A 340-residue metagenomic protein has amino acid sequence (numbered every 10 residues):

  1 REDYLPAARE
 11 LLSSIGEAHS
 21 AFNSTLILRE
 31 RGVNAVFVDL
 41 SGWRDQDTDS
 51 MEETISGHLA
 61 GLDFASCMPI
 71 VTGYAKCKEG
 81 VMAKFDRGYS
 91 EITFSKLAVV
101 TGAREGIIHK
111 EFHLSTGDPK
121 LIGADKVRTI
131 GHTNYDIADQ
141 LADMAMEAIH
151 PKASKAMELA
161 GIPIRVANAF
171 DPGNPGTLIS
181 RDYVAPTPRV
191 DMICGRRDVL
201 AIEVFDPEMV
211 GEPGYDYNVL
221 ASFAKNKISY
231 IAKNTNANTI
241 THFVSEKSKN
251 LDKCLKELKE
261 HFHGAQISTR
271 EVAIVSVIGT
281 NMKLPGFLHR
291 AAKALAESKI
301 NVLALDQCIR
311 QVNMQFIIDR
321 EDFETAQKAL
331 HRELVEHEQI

Functional and structural regions predicted by a protein language model:
R1-I149, S154, I317-D319, E338: Nucleotide/pyrophosphate-binding catalytic subdomain
L11-S14, N23-E30, K96-V100, I137-Q140 (+13 more regions): Alpha-helical scaffold segments in soluble metabolic enzymes
V33, A103-R104, I162, I228 (+1 more regions): Short glycine/serine/threonine/alanine-rich loop segments
L40-W43, Y74-A75, K110-L121, A169-P172 (+3 more regions): Short, ordered loop/turn segments at secondary-structure junctions
A65-S66, A160, N226, S298: Structured helix-beta-strand junction loops
E105-H109, I164-V166, I231-A232: Short hydrophobic alpha-helical runs that function as membrane-insertion/retention elements
N134-M209: A conserved active-site cap/scaffold subdomain adjacent to cofactor or substrate pockets
P175-I340: A conserved regulatory-domain signal marking ACT and ACT-like small-molecule sensing domains and adjacent regulatory
